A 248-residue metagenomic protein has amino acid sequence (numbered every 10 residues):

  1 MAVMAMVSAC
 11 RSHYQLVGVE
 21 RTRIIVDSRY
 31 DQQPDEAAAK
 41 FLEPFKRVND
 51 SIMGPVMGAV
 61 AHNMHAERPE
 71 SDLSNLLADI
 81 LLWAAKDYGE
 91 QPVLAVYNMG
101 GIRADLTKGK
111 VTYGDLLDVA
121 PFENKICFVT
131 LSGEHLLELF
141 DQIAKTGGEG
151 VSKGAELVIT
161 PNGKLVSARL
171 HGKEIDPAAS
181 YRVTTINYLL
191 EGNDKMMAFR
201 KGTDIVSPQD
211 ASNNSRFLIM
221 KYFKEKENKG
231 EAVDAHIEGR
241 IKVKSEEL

Functional and structural regions predicted by a protein language model:
M1, E67-S71, V129, Q209: Hydrophobic alpha-helical scaffolding
M1-M4, K173-E174: Alpha-helical transmembrane segments and their immediate juxtamembrane flanks in integral membrane proteins
M4, P44-F45, S51-G58, G147-I159: Amphipathic repeat-derived elements
M6-A9: C-terminal motif of bacterial Sec signal peptides marking the signal peptidase cleavage site
S12-D27, L76-A78, L82-A84, E90-A95 (+1 more regions): Feature captures C-terminal
R21-D105: Hard-cation-handling environments
